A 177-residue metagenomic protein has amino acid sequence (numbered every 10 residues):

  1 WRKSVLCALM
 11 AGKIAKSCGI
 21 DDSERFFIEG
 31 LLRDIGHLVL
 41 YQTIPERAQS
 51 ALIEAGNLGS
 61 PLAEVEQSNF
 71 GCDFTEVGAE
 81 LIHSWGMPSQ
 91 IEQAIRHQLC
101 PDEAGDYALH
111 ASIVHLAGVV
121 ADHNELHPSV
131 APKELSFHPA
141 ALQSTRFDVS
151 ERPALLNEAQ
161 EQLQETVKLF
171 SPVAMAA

Functional and structural regions predicted by a protein language model:
L9-A177: Metal-dependent nucleotide-binding catalytic modules
